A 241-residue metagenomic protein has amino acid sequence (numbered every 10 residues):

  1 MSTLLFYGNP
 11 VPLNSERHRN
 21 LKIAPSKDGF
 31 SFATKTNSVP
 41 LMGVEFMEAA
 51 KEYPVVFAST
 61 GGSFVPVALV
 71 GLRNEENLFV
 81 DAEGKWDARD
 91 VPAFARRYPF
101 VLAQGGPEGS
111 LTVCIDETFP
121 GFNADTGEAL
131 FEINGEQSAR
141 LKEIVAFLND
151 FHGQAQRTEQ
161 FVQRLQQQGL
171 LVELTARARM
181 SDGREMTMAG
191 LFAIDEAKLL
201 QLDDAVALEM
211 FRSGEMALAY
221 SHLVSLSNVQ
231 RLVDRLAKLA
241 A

Functional and structural regions predicted by a protein language model:
M1-V70: Short, extreme N-terminal leader segments that mark the start of a protein/domain
S31-T34, R73-L78, E83, Q154-Q160: Short, basic/low-complexity N-terminal boundary segments at the transition from targeting/disordered tails
M42-G43, V55-V56, D87-R89, R164-L165 (+1 more regions): Intrinsically disordered, low-complexity boundary segments flanking structured domains
F46-A49, A93-F94, L170: A short catalytic or substrate-binding loop motif that flags glycine-/basic-rich loops and adjacent residues that bind
K51-Y53, R96-F100, E173-T175: Short small/polar-residue motifs
A58, V65-F131: Aromatic- and glycine-enriched beta-alpha-beta binding-site module
L102-A241: A contiguous, surface-oriented mixed alpha/beta subdomain in the mid-to-C-terminal portion of proteins that forms
